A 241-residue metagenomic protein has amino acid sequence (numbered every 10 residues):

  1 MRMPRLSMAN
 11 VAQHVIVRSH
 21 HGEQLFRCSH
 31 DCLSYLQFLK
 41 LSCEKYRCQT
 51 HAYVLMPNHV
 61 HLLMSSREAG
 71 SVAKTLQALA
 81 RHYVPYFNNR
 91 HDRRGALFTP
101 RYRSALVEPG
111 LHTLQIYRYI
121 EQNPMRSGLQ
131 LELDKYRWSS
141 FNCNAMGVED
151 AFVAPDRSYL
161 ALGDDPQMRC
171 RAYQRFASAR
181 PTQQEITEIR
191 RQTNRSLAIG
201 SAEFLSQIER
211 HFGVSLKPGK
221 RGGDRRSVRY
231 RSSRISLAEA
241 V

Functional and structural regions predicted by a protein language model:
M1-M56, S65-V241: Short Pro-Cys-Gly-centered "Cys-loop" motif that presents a nucleophilic cysteine in a tight turn
H61-L63: N-terminal functional module of multi-domain proteins
